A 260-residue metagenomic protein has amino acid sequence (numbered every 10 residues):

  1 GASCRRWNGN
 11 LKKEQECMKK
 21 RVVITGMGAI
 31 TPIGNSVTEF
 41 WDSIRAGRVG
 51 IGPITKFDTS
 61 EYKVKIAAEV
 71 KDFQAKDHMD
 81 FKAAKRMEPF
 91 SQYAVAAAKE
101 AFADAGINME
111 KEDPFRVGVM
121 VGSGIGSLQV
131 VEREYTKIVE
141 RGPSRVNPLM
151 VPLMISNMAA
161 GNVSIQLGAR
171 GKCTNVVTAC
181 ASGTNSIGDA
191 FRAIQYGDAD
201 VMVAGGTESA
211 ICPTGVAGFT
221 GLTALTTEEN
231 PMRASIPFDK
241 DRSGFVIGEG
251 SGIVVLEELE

Functional and structural regions predicted by a protein language model:
K12-I125, V130-K172, R192-Q195, I211 (+2 more regions): Conserved "HGTGT" condensation-loop signature of ketosynthase/thiolase-family condensing enzymes that catalyze
K172-T178: Short loop-beta-helix segment that forms the pyridoxal 5′-phosphate
G183: Short conserved active-site loop signatures built around small residues
S186: Active-site histidine-anchored catalytic micro-motif
A199-M202: Short, high-confidence coil segments that cap the C-terminus of an alpha-helix and link into the following beta-strand
E208: Catalytic metal-binding/acid-base residues of hydrolase active sites
